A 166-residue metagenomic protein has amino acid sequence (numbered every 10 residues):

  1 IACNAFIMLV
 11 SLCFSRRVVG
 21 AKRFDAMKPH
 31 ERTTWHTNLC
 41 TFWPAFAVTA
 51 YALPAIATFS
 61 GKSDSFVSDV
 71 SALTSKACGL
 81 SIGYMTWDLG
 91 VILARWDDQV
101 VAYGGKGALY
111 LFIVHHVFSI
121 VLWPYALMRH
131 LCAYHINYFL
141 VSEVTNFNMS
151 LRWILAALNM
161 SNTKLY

Functional and structural regions predicted by a protein language model:
I1-S142, N146-M149, W153-Y166: Membrane-helix and juxtamembrane interface regions of eukaryotic multi-pass membrane proteins
